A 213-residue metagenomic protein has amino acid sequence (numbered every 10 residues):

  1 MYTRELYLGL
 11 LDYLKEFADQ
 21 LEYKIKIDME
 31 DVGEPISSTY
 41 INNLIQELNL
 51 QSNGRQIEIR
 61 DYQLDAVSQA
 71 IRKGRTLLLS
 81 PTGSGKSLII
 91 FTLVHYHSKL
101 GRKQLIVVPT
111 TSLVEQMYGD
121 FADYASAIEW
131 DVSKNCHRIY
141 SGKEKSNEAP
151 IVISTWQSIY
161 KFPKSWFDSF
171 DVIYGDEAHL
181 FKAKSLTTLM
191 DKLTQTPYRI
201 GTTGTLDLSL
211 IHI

Functional and structural regions predicted by a protein language model:
M1-E30: N-terminal accessory nucleic-acid engagement/regulatory domains that precede and modulate ATP-driven motor cores
G33-L77: Conserved pre-motif I regulatory segment
K73-H95: Walker A/P-loop
R102-F121: Conserved Walker A/P-loop ATP-binding site and its immediately adjacent core in helicase/helicase-like ATPase domains
T111-L113, S158-Y160, H179-L180, T205-S209: Conserved nucleotide-binding/hydrolysis micro-motifs of P-loop NTPases
I128-K161: Inter-Walker segment of RecA-like/P-loop motor cores
S165-G201, D207: SF2 helicase catalytic motif II
I211-I213: Conserved small/polar residues in nucleotide/adenosyl-binding loops
